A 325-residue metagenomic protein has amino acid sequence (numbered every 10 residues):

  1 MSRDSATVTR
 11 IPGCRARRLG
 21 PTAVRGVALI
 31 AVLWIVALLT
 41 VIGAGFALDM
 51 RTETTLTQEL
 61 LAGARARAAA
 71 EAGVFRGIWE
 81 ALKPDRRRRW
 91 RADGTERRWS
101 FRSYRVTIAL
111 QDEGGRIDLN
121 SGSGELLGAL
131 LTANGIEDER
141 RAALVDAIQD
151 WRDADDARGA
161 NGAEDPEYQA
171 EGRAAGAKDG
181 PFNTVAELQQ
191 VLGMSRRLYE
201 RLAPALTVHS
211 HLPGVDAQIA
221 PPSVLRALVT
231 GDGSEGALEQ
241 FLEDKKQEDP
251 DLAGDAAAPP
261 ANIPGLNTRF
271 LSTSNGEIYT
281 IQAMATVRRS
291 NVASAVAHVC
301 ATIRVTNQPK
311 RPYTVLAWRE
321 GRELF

Functional and structural regions predicted by a protein language model:
S2-R15, V27-F325: Compositionally biased linear targeting/interaction segments
V24: Glycine-rich phosphate-binding loop
